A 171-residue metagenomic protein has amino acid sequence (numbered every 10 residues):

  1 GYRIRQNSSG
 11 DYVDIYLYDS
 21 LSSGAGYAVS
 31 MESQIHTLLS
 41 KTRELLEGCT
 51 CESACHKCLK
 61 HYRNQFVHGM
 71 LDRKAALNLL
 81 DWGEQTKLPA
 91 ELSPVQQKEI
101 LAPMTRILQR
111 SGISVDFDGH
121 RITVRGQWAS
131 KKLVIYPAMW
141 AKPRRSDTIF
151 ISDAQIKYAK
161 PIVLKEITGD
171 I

Functional and structural regions predicted by a protein language model:
G1-I107: Extended, highly charged accessory segments
G1-Y2, Y12-Y18, V115, K132-Y136 (+1 more regions): Generic preference for hydrophobic/aromatic residues in regular secondary structure cores
Q6, I100-D147, E166-D170: Active-site metal-binding core of divalent-cation-utilizing nuclease and nuclease-like domains
E47, Q109-G112, A159: Residue-level recognition of short, structured coil/turn motifs that connect secondary structure elements
D147-I171: Basic, glycine-rich
